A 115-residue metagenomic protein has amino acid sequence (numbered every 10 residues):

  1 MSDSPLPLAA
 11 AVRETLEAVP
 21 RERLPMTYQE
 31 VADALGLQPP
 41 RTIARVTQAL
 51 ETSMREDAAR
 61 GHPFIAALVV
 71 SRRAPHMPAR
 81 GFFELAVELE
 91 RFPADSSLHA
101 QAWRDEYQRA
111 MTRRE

Functional and structural regions predicted by a protein language model:
S2-E115: Nucleic acid-binding interface residues in structured DNA/RNA-binding domains, emphasizing the DNA-engaging scaffolds
